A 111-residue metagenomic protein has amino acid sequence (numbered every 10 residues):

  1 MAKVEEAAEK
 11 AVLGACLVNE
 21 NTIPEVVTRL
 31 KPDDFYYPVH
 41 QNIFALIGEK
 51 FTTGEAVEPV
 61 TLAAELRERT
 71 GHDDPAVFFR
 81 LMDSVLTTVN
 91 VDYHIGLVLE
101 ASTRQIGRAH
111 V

Functional and structural regions predicted by a protein language model:
M1-T103: Noncatalytic partner-interaction/assembly domains of nucleic-acid and motor enzyme complexes, especially the accessory
Q105-G107: Long, leucine- and charge-enriched amphipathic alpha-helices that form heptad-repeat coiled-coil/leucine-zipper-like
A109-V111: Conserved small/polar residues in nucleotide/adenosyl-binding loops
